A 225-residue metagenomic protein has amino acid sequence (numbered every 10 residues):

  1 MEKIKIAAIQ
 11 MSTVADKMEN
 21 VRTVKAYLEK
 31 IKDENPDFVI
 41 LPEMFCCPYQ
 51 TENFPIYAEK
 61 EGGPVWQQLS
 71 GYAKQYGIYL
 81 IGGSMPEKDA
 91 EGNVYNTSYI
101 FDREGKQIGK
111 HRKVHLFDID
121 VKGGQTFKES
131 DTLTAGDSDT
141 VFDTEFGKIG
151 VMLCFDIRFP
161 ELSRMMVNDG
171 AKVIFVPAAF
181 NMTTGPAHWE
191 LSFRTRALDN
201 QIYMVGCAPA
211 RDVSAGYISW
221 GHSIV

Functional and structural regions predicted by a protein language model:
M1-F38: N-terminal glycine-/serine-/threonine-rich phosphate-binding loop
K3-A15, I40, T97, K110 (+2 more regions): Active-site-proximal beta-strand elements of phosphoester/diester hydrolases
K5, I81, T97, S138 (+1 more regions): Conserved beta-strand and immediately adjacent loop positions that scaffold enzyme active sites
I9, Y57, H111, F142 (+1 more regions): Hydrophobic residues at beta-strand termini and immediately following loops that shape nucleotide-binding pockets
M11-S12, M85-P86, K113-V114, C154 (+1 more regions): Active-site beta-loop-alpha junctions enriched in small/polar residues
K17, E29-E104, K110, I119 (+1 more regions): Cys-nucleophile CN-hydrolase/nitrilase-fold catalytic domain and related Cys-dependent amidase chemistry that acts on
E61-I81, K148, C154-V225: CN hydrolase (nitrilase-like) catalytic-core segments centered on the catalytic cysteine and neighboring Lys/Glu
D89-D169, M182-L191, T195: Active-site catalytic loop in hydrolytic enzyme cores
